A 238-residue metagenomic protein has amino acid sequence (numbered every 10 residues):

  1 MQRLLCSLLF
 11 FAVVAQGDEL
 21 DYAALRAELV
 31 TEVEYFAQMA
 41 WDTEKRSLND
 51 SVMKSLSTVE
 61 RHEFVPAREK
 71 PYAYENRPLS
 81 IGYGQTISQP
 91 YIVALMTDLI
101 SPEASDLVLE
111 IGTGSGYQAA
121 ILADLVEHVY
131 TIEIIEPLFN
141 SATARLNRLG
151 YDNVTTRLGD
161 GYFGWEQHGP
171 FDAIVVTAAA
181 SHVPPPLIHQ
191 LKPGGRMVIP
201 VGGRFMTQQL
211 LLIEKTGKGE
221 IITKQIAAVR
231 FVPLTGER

Functional and structural regions predicted by a protein language model:
M1-S7: Sec-dependent signal peptide recognition, specifically the positively charged N-region followed immediately by
S7-L8, T31: Intrinsically disordered, low-complexity segments enriched in polar/charged small residues
L8-G17: Hydrophobic h-region of N-terminal signal peptides that target proteins for export in Gram-negative bacteria
F11-A12, D172, V232: Compositionally biased, low-structure terminal segments
D18-L109, L125, N140, R148 (+2 more regions): Class I SAM-dependent transferase core
L99-I221: Conserved nucleotide-cofactor-binding alpha/beta core module
